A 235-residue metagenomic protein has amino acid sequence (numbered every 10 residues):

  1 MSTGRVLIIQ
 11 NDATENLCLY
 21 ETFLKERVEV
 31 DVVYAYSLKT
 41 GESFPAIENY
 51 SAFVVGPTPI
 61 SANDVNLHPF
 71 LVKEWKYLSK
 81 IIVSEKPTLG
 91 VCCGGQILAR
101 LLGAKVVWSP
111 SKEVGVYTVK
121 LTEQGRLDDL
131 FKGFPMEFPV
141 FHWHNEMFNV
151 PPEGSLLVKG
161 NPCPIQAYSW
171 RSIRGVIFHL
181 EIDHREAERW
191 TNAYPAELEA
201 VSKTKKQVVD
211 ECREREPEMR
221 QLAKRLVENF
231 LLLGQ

Functional and structural regions predicted by a protein language model:
M1-S84, V201-Q235: N-terminal beta1-alpha1 cap of cysteine-dependent amidohydrolase-like domains
T3-G4, I8, T122-Q235: Amide-donor transfer/coupling interface in amidating biosynthetic enzymes
E15, I60-S61, G95, M147 (+1 more regions): Glycine-rich nucleotide phosphate-binding loop and flanking beta-alpha elements of Rossmann-like dinucleotide-binding
L17-L19, D64-N66, A99-L101, P152 (+1 more regions): Short glycine-/acidic-enriched loop or helix-start segments at secondary-structure transitions that form or flank
F23-E26, P69-K73, K105-V107, V158-K159 (+1 more regions): Glycine-rich, phosphate-binding/catalytic loops in enzymes
G56-G125: Cysteine-nucleophile active-site neighborhood
